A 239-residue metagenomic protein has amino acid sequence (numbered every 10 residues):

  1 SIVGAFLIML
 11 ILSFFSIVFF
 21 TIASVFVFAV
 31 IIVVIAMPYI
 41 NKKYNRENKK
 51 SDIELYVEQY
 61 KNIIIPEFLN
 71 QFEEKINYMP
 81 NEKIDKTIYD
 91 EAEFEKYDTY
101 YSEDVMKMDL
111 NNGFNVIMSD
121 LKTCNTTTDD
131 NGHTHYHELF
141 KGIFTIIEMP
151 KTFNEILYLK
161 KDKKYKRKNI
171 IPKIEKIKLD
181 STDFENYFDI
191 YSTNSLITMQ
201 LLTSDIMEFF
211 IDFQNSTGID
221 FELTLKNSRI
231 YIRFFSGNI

Functional and structural regions predicted by a protein language model:
S1-A5, V27-V34: Active-site-proximal cofactor/substrate-binding loop regions of enzyme domains
I11-I31: Hydrophobic alpha-helical transmembrane segments
F15-I17, A36, N45, K49-S51 (+3 more regions): Serine/threonine-rich low-complexity intrinsically disordered regions
I32-I64: Transmembrane-cytosolic junction motif
P66, N70-E74, Y78-I239: Charged, low-complexity intrinsically disordered regions
